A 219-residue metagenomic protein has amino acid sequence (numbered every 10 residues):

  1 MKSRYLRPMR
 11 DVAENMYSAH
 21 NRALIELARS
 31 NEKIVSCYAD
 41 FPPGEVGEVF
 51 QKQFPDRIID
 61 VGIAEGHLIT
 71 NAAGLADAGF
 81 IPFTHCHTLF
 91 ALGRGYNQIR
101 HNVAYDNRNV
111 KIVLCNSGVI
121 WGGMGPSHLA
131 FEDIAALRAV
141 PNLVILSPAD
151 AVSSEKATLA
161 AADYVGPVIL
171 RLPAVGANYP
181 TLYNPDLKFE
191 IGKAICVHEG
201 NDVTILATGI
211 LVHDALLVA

Functional and structural regions predicted by a protein language model:
M1-R171, G176-A177, L187-K188: Thiamine diphosphate
I25-E26, A194-H198: Short boundary motifs at domain starts and secondary-structure transition points
S30-E32, H198-V203: A short, charged/proline- and glycine-enriched loop that marks the coil->beta-strand transition at the N-terminal
V46, Y179-P180, D214-L216: Short helix/loop capping segments that flank catalytic or ligand/cofactor-binding pockets
R108, G192, N201-V203: Change "...and in nucleic-acid phosphodiester-cleaving endonucleases..." to "...and in nucleic-acid processing enzymes
N184, F189-A194: Glycine-centered loop/turn motifs
V203-A219: Glycine-rich phosphate/diphosphate-binding loop of Rossmann-like nucleotide-binding domains
